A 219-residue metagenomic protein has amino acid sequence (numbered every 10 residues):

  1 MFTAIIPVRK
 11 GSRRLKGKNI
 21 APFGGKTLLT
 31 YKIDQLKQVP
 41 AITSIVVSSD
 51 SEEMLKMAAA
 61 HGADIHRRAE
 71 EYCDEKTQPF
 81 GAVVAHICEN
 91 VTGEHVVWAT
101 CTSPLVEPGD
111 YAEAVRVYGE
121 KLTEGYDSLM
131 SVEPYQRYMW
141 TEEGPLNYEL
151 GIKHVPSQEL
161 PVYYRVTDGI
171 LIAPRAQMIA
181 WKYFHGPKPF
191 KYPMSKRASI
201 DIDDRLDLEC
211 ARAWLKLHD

Functional and structural regions predicted by a protein language model:
M1-S48: N-terminal glycine-rich phosphate-binding loop and ensuing alpha1 helix
I42, G93, T123-D127: Short, high-confidence coil segments that cap the C-terminus of an alpha-helix and link into the following beta-strand
S48-S49, I172, I202: Short beta-strand scaffold positions
E52-V97, G109-E113: Short phosphate-binding loop-to-helix
L55, Q177-I179, L208: A generic structural signal for short hydrophobic patches within well-formed alpha-helices
A99-C101: Active-site acidic Asp-centered loop
P104-K196: Conserved core of the sugar-phosphate nucleotidyltransferase
R197-D219: Hydrophobic helical membrane-anchoring modules
